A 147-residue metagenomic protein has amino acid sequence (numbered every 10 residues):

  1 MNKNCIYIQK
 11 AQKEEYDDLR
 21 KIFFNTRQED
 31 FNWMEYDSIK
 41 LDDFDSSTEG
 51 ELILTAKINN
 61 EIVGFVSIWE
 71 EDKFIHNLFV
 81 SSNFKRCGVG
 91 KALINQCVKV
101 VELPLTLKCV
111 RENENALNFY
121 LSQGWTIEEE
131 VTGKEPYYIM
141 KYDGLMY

Functional and structural regions predicted by a protein language model:
M1-E14, G144-Y147: Conserved N-terminal entry element of GNAT/NAT acetyltransferase domains
K13-N83, I94-Q96, G133: Acetyl-CoA-dependent GNAT
I22-T26, V100, F119, Q123: Alpha-helical interaction/dimerization surfaces of two-component signaling modules
E51-L52, L103, A116: Short coil/turn segments at beta-strand junctions that form active-site/ligand-binding loops
K57-N59, Y142-L145: Active-site beta-strand termini and strand-to-loop segments that position acidic
S81-C87, R111-E112: Active-site acidic-Proline motif in GNAT/NAT acetyltransferases
K91, E112-E129, P136: Conserved active-site alpha-helix within GNAT-family acetyltransferase domains
V100-E112: Conserved GNAT acetyl-CoA-binding A-motif
